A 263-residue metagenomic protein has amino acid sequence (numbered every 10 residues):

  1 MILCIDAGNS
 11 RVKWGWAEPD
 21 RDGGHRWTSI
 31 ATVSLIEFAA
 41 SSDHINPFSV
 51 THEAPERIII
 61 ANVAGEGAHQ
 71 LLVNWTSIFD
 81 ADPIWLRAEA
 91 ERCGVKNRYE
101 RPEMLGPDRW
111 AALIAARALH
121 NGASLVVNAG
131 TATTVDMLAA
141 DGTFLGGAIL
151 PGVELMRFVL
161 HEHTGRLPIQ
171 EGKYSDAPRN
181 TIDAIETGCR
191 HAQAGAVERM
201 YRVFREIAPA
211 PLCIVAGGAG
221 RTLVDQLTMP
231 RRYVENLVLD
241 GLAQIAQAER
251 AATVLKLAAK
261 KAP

Functional and structural regions predicted by a protein language model:
M1-R92: N-terminal glycine/serine-rich phosphate-binding loop of ATP-dependent small-molecule kinases, especially carbohydrate
M1-W27, A116, G122-F144, L160 (+1 more regions): Gly/Thr-rich phosphate-binding beta-strand-loop-beta motif of the actin/hexokinase/Hsp70
A31, Y174-L212, A219-T222, P230-R231: Adenine-nucleotide phosphate-binding core of ATP-dependent small-molecule kinases
I36-A39, L105-P107, A112-I114, A118-N121 (+5 more regions): Glycine-rich phosphate-binding loop plus the immediately following alpha-helix
A54, V63-H120, Q226-R250: Glycine-rich phosphate-binding loop and adjoining helix at the ATP-binding site of ATP-dependent phosphoryl-transfer
I59-G65, A129-T131, P211-G220: Glycine-rich beta-strand-to-loop/alpha-helix junction loops that act as flexible
M104-A111, L155, G188, A192-A196 (+4 more regions): Conserved active-site and cofactor/substrate-binding residues in soluble primary-metabolism enzymes
V135, T222-Q226: Short active-site-adjacent structural elements
